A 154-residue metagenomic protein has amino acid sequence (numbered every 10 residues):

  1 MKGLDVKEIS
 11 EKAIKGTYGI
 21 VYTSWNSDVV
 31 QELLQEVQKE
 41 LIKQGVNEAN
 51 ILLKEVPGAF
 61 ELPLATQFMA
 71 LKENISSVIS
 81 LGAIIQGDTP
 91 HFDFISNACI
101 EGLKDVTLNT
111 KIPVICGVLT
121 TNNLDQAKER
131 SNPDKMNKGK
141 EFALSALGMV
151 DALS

Functional and structural regions predicted by a protein language model:
M1-L4: Short gly/ser/thr-rich secondary-structure transition/capping motifs
I9-L53: Glycine-rich phosphate/diphosphate-binding loop of Rossmann-like nucleotide-binding domains
G16, F92, N97-S154: C-terminal binding/interaction regions
G19, E61, S76-V78, I112-V118: Structural motif
W25, A83-I84, L119-N123: Short, ordered loop/turn segments at secondary-structure junctions
Q31, Q35, F60-Q67, L71 (+2 more regions): Amphipathic, non-transmembrane alpha-helical secondary structure
K43-K72: Active-site rim loops that border cofactor/substrate pockets in soluble metabolic enzymes
E61-L103: Glycine-rich phosphate-binding loop
